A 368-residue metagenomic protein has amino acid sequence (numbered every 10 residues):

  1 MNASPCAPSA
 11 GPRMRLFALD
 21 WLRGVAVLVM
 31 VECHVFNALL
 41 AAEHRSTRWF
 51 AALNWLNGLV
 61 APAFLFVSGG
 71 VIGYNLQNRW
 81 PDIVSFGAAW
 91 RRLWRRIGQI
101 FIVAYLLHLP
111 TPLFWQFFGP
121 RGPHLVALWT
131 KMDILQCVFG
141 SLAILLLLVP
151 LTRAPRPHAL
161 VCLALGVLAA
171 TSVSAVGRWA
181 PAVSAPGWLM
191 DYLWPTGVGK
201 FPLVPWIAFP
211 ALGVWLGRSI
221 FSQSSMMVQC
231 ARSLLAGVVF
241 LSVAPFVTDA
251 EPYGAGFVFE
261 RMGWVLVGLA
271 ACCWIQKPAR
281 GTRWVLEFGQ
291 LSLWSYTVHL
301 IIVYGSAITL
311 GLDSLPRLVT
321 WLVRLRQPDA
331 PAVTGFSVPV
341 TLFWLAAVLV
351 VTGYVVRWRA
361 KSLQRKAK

Functional and structural regions predicted by a protein language model:
M1-K368: Alpha-helical transmembrane segments and their immediate juxtamembrane cytosolic regions
